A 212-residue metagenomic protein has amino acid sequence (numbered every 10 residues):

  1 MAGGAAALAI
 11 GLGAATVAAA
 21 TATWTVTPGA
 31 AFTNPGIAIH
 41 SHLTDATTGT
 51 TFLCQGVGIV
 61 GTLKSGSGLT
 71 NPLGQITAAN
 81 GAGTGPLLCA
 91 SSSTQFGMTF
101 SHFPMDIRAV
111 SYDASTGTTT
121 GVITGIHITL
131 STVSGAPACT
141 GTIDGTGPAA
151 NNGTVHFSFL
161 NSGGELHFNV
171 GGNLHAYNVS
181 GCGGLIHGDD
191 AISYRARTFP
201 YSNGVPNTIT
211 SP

Functional and structural regions predicted by a protein language model:
M1-A20: Secretory targeting and sorting signals
A14, A19-T25, L130, D144 (+1 more regions): A detector of low-complexity, intrinsically disordered, Ser/Thr/Gly/Pro/Ala-rich segments
A18-T84, H175-P212: N-terminal segment immediately downstream of the Sec signal-peptide cleavage site in secreted/extracellular proteins
A31-H40, V122-H127, L166-N173: Short, hydrophobic/proline-enriched secondary-structure or compact coil segments at domain edges
G56-N161: Predominantly extracellular/secreted and cell-surface proteins with exposed, flexible low-complexity segments
G117, G135-A136, G164, G172 (+2 more regions): Intrinsic-disorder/low-complexity loop/linker signature
P148-L185: Extracytosolic low-complexity repeat regions of secreted or lipid-anchored proteins
